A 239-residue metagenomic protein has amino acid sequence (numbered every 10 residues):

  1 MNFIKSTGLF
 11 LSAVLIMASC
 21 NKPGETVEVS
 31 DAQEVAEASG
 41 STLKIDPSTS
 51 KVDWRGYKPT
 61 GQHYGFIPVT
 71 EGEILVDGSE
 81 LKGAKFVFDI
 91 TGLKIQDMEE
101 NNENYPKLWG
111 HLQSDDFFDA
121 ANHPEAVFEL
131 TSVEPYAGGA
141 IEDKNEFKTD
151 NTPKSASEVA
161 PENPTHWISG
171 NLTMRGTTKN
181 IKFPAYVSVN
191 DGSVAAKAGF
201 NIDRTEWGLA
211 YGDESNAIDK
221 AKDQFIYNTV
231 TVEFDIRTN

Functional and structural regions predicted by a protein language model:
M1-A18: Sec-dependent bacterial lipoprotein signal peptides
C20-N239: Low-complexity, acidic/polar, glycine-enriched regions of mature
